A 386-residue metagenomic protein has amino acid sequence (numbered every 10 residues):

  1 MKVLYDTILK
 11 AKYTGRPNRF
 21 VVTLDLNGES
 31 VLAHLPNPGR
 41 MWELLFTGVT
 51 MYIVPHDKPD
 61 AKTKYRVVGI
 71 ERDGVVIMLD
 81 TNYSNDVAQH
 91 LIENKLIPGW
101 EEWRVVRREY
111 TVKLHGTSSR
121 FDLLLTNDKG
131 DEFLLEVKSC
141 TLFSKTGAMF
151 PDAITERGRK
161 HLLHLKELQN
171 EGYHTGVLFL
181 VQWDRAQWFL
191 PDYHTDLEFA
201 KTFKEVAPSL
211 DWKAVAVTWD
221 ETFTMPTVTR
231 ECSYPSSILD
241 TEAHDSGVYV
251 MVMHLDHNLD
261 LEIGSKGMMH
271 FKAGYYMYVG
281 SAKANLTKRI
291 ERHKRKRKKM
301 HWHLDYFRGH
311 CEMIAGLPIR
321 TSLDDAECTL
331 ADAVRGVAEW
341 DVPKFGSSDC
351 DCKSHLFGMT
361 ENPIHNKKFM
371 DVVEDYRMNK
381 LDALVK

Functional and structural regions predicted by a protein language model:
K2-Y5, L24, T175, Q182 (+2 more regions): Non-catalytic C-terminal interaction segments of nucleic acid-processing enzymes
A11, F121-D152, L165: Conserved catalytic cores of phosphodiester-cleaving nucleases, focusing on short active-site segments
G39-Y52, K166: Short nucleic-acid-contacting surface segments enriched for D/E, G, S/T with interspersed K/R
T47-K58, V217: Flexible glycine-rich surface loops and low-complexity tracts that mediate binding to linear polymers
I97-H115: A short acidic/basic microdomain associated with nuclease active sites
F143-G158, L163-T195: Nucleic-acid nuclease catalytic cores
W212, A284-N285, E291-F369: Aromatic/basic micro-patches that form nucleic-acid/chromatin recognition or nuclease catalytic surfaces
E231-R295, L317-T321, D325, I364-K386: GIY-YIG nuclease catalytic motif and its immediate N-terminal context
